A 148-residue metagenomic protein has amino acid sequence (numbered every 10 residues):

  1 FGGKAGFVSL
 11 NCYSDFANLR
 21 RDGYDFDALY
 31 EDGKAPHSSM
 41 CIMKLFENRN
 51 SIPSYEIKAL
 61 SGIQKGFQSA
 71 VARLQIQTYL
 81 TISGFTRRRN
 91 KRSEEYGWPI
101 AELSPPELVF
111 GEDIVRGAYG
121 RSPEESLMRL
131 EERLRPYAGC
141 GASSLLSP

Functional and structural regions predicted by a protein language model:
F1-P148: Long, low-complexity intrinsically disordered regions
